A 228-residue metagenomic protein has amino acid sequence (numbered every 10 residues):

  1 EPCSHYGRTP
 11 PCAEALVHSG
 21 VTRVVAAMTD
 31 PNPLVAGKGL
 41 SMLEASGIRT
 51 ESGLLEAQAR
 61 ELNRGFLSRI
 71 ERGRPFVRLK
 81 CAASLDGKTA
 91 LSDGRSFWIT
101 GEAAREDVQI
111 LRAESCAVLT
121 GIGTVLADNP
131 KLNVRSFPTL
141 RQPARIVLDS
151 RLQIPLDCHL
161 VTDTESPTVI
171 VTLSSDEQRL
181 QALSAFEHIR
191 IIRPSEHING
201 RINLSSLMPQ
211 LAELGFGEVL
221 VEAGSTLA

Functional and structural regions predicted by a protein language model:
E1-Q58, A144, T164, V169 (+2 more regions): Zn2+-dependent cytidine deaminase-like catalytic core
N32, A36, S52-L55, I70-R74 (+1 more regions): Short capping loops/turns at secondary-structure boundaries
N32-P33, Q58-R60, A127, L227-A228: Short secondary-structure capping/turn micro-motifs that flank functional sites
V35-A36, L62-N63, K131: Short Asp/Glu-rich motifs
L40, L54-S84: Proteins enriched for Cys/Gly/acidic motifs involved in redox and nucleic-acid/cofactor modification
S68, R78-L85, T89-E218, T226: Active-site ligand-binding patch in enzyme domains
V221: Gly/Thr-rich phosphate-binding loop signature of adenosyl cofactor/nucleotide-binding cores
